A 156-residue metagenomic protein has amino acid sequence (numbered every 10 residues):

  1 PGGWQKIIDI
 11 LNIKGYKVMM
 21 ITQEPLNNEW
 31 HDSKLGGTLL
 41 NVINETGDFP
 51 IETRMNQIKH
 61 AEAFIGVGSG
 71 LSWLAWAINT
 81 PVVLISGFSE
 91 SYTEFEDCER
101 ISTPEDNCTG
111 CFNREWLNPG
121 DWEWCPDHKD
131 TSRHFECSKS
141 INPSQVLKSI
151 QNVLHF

Functional and structural regions predicted by a protein language model:
P1-Y92: Donor-binding and catalytic core of enzymes assembling or modifying cell-surface/extracellular glycoconjugates
W76-F156: Nucleotide-sugar donor-binding patch of glycosyltransferase catalytic domains
